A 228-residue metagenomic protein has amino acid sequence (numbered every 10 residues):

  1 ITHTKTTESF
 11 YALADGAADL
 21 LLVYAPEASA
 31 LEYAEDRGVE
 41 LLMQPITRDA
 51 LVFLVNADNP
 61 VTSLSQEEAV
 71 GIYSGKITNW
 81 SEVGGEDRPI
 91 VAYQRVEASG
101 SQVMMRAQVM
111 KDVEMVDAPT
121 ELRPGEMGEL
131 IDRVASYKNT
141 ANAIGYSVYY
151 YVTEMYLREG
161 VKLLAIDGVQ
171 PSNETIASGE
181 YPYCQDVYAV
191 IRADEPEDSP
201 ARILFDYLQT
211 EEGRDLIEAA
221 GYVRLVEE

Functional and structural regions predicted by a protein language model:
I1-E35, V39-E228: Exported/periplasmic ABC-transporter solute-binding proteins
